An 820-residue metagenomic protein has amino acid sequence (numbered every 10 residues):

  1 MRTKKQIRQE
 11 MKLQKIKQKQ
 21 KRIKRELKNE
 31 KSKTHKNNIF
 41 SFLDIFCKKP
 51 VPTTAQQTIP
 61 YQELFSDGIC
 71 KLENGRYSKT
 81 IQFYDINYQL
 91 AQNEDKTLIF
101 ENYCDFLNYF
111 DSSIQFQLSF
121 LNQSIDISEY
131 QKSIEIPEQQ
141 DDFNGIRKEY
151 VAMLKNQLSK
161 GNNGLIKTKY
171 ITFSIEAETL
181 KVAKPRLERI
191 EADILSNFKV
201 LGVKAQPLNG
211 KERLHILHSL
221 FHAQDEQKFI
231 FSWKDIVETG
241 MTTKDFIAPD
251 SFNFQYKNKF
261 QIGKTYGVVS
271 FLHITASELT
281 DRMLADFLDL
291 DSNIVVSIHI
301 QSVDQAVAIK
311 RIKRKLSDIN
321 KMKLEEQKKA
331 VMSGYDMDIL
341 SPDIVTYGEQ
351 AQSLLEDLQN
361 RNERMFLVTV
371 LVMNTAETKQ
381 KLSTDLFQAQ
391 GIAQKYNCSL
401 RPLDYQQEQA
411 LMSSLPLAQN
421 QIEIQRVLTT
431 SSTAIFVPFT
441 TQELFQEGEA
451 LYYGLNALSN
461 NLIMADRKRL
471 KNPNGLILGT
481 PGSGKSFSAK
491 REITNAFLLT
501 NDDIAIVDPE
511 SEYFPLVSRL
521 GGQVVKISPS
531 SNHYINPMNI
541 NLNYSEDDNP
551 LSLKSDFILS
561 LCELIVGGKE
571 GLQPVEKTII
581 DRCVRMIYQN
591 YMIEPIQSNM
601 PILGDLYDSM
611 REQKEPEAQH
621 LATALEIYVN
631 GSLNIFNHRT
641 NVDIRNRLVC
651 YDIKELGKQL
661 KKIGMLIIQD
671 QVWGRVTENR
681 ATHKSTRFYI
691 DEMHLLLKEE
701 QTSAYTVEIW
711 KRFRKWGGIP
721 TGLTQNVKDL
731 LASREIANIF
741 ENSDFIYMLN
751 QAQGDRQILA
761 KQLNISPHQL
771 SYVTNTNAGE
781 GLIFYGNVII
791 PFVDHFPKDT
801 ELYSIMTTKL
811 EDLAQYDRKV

Functional and structural regions predicted by a protein language model:
M1-F439: Extended, folded cores of ATP/NTP-driven motor/assembly subunits in large transport and secretion machines
I86, N93-S112, S119, Q123 (+11 more regions): P-loop NTPase motor domains
I477: Hydrophobic anchor at the beta1->P-loop junction of P-loop NTPases
T480: P-loop (Walker A) phosphate-binding loop of NTP-binding proteins
S483-N536: Walker A/P-loop NTP-binding active-site region of P-loop NTPases, recognizing the glycine-rich GxxxxGKT/S
G521-V525, E735-M748: A short helix-turn-beta junction within AAA+ P-loop NTPase domains corresponding to the substrate/partner-engaging
T724: H-loop/switch region of ABC-family ATPase nucleotide-binding domains
L763-K819: Conserved P-loop NTPase
